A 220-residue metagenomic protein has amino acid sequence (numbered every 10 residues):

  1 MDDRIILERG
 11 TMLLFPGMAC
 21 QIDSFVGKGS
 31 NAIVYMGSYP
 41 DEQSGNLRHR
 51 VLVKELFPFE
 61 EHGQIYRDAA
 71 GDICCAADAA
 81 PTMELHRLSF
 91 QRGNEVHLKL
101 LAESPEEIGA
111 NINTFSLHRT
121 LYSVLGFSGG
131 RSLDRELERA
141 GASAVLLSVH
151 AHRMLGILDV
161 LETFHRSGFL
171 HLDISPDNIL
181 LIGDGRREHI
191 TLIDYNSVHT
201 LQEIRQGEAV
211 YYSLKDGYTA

Functional and structural regions predicted by a protein language model:
M1-G17, Q21-S24: Juxta-kinase regulatory segment immediately upstream of eukaryotic protein kinase catalytic domains
D23-G29, V34: Protein kinase glycine-rich loop
G37-E95: ATP-binding glycine-rich loop module of kinase domains
A110-L121: Short beta-strand micro-motifs within the conserved protein kinase catalytic domain, predominantly in the N-lobe
S128-E138: Structural motif in protein kinase domains
R153-M154: Activation segment signature within eukaryotic-like protein kinase domains
F164-G183: Catalytic-loop of the protein kinase fold
I182-G217: Activation segment/activation loop of eukaryotic-type protein kinase catalytic domains
